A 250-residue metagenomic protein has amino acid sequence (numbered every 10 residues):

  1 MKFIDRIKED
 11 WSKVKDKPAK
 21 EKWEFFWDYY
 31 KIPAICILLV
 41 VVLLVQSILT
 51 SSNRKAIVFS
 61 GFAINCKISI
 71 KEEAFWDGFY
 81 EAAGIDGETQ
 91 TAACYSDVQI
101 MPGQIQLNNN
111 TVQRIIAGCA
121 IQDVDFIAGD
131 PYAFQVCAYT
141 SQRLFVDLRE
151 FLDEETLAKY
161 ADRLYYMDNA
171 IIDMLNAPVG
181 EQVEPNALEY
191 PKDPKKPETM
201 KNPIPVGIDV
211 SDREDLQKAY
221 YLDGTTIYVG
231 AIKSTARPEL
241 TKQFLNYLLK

Functional and structural regions predicted by a protein language model:
M1-I4: N-terminal targeting leaders characterized by basic, low-complexity, disordered sequences that direct proteins
I7-K20: Short, membrane-interfacial amphipathic segments enriched in basic
K20-Y29: Aromatic- and glycine-rich beta-strand/loop motifs that create alpha-glucan
Y29-S51: Hydrophobic membrane-insertion alpha-helices, especially the h-region of bacterial N-terminal signal peptides
N53-F134: Early extracytoplasmic/lumenal segment of secretory-pathway proteins
N108-E198: Extracytoplasmic "Venus flytrap"/periplasmic binding protein-like
Y220-R237, Y247: A bilobed periplasmic-binding-protein/Venus flytrap-type ligand-binding module shared by bacterial periplasmic
K242, N246-K250: Extracytoplasmic/luminal low-complexity segments enriched in Pro/Gly and acidic/polar residues that act as flexible
